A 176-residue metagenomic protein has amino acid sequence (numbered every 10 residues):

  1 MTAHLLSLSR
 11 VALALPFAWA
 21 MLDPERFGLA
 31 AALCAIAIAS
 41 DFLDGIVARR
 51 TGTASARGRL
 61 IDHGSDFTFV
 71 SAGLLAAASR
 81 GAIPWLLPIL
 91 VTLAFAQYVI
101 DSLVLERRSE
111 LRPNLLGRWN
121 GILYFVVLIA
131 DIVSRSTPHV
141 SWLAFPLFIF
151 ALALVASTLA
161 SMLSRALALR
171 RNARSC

Functional and structural regions predicted by a protein language model:
M1-S9: N-terminal membrane topogenic signal
V11, A32, H63-C176: A feature for the membrane-embedded catalytic helix bundles of lipid/isoprenoid biosynthetic enzymes
L15-A18, G45-A48, V70-A77: Generic transmembrane alpha-helix signature in multi-pass membrane proteins, especially transporters/channels
F17-G28: Short, hydrophobic transmembrane alpha-helix segments
P24-E25, G45-R57, A77-P84: Short juxtamembrane and helix-loop transition motifs at transmembrane-helix boundaries in membrane proteins
A30-I38: Short hydrophobic/aromatic, small-residue-rich stretches within specific transmembrane helices of secondary active
